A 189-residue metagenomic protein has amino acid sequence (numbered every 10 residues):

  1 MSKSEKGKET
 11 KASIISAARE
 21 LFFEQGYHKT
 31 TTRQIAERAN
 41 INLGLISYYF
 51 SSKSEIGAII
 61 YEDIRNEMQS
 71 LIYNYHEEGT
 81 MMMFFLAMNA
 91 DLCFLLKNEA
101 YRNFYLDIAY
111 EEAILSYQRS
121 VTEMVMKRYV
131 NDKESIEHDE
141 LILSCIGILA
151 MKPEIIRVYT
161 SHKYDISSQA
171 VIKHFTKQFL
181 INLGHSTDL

Functional and structural regions predicted by a protein language model:
M1-K6: N-terminal intrinsically disordered/low-complexity leader segments
S13, A17, L21-E55, I59: Helix-turn-helix
K53, I60, I64, M68 (+3 more regions): Hydrophobic/aromatic residues within well-ordered alpha-helical segments
I59, S70-Y101: Hydrophobic alpha-helical connector segments
R102-D107: Short, hydrophobic secondary-structure boundary micro-motifs
A109-R157, A170: Amphipathic alpha-helical packing segments from all-alpha helical-bundle domains
M126-K127, N131, V158-L189: C-terminal peripheral helix-coil segments that are non-catalytic and often amphipathic
